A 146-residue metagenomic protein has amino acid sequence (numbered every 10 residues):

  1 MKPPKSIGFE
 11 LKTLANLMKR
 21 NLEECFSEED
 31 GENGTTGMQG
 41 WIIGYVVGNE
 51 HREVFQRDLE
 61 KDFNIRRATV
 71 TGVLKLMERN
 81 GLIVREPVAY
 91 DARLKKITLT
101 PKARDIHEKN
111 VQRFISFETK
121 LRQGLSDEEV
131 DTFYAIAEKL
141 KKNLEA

Functional and structural regions predicted by a protein language model:
M1-K2, E128-A146: C-terminal regulatory/oligomerization modules of transcriptional regulators
M1-N33: N-terminal leader segment of winged-helix/HTH proteins
P3, M38-I42, F55, K102 (+1 more regions): N-terminal positioning helix adjacent to the helix-turn-helix/winged-helix DNA-binding module
F9, T13, W41, T132-A135: Amphipathic alpha-helical interaction segments
L14, M18, C25, I106-R122 (+1 more regions): Alpha-helical linker/hinge and terminal dimerization helices associated with HTH transcriptional regulators
E23-T69: N-terminal helix-turn-helix DNA-binding core of bacterial DNA-binding proteins
Q56, L74-K75: Short, hydrophobic-biased segments on the C-terminal half of alpha helices that form "recognition helices"
K75-A135: Charged, amphipathic alpha-helical coiled-coil/dimerization segments
